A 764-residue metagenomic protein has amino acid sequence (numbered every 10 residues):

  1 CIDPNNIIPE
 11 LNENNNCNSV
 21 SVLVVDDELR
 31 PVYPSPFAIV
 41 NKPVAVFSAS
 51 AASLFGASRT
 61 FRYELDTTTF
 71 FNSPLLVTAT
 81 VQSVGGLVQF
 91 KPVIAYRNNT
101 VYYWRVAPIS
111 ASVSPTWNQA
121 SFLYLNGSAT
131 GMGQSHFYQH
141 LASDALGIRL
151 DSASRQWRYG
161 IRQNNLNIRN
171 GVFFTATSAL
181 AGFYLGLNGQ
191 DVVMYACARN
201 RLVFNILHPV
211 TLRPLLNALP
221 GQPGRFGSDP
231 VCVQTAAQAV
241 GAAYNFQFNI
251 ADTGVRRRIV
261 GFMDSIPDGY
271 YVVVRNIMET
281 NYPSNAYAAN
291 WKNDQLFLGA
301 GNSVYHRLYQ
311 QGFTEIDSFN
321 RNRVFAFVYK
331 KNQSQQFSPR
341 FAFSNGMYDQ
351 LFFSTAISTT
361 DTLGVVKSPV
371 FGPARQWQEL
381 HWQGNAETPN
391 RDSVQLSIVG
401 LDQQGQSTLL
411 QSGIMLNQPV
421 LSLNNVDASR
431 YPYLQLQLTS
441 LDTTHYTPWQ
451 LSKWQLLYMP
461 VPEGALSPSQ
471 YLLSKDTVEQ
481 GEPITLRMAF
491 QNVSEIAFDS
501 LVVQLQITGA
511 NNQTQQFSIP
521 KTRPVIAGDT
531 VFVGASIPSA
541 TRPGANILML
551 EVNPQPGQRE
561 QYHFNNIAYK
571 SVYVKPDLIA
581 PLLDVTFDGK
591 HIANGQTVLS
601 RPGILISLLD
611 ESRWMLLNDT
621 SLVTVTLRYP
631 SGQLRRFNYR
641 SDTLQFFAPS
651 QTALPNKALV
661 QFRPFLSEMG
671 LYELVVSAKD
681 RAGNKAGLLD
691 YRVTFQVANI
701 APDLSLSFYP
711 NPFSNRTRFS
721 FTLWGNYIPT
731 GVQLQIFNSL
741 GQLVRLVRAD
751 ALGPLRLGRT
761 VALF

Functional and structural regions predicted by a protein language model:
C1-S83, V93-Y103, A107-D151, P460-I700: Extracellular/luminal regions of secreted and cell-surface proteins that mediate adhesion/ECM remodeling
N6-I7, S48-L54, I161-V193, W382-E387 (+5 more regions): Short amphipathic, basic-aromatic surface patches that mediate peripheral association with negatively charged
K42, P267-Y271, G372-E379, Y431 (+1 more regions): Extended extracellular/luminal ectodomain segments enriched in beta-structured repeat modules
A45-S50, T694-Y709, F713-N738, R748-A751 (+1 more regions): Glycine-centered coil/turn sites that cap beta-strands in beta-rich domains
Y102, P209-R213, V732-R745, F764: Short, glycine-anchored, charge-dense loop/turn motifs used at functional sites
L125-G182, V193-N200, F343-D499: Beta-strand-rich ligand- or partner-binding modules with a strong bias toward extracellular/periplasmic carbohydrate
A153-T359: Short acidic-hydrophobic catalytic motif
G544, L743-F764: Glycine-centered tight-turn motifs at strand-turn-strand junctions
